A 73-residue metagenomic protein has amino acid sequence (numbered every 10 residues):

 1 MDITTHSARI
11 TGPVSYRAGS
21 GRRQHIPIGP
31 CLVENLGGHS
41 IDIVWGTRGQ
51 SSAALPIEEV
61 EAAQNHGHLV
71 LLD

Functional and structural regions predicted by a protein language model:
M1-L32: N-terminal acidic leader/helix
T5, G38, W45, E61-A62: Low-complexity, compositionally biased segments
H6, H25, H39, H66-H68: Histidine (H) residue identity feature
P30-A53: Basic/aromatic-rich interaction segments and small domains that mediate binding to polyanionic partners
G46-D73: Short, compact, well-ordered microdomains
